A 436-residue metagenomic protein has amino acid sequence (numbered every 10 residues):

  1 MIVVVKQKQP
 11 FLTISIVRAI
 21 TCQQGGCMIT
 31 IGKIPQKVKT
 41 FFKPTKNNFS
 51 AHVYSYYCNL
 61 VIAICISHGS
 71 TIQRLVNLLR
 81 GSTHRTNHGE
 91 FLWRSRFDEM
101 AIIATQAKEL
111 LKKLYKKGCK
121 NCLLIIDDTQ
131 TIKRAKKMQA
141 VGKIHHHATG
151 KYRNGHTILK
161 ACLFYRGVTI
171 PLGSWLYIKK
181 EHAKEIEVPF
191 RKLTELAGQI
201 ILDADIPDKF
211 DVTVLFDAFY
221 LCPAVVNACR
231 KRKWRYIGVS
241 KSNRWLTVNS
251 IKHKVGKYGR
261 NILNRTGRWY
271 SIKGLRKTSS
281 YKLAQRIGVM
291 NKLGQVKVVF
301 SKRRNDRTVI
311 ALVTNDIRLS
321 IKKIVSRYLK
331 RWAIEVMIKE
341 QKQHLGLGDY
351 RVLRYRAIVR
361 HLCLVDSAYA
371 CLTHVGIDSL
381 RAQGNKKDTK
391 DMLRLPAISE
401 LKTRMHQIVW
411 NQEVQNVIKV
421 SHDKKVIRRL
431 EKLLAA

Functional and structural regions predicted by a protein language model:
T45-H52, S67-K136, V225, G256 (+2 more regions): Electropositive nucleic-acid engagement tracts
S55-I66: Short, amphipathic alpha-helical "recognition" segments used to contact nucleic acids or chromatin
V61-I62, L92-T169, I178, Y281-R286: Active-site-proximal, Lys/Arg-enriched surface segment that forms a nucleic-acid-binding/basic interface patch
L75, K120-R134, A161, T213-L221 (+4 more regions): Short, conserved catalytic/metal-binding motifs centered on acidic residues
T86-F91, A148-D211, Q295-A311, N315 (+1 more regions): Electropositive, glycine- and tryptophan-enriched low-complexity nucleic-acid-binding patches
Q130, S320-V352: Short amphipathic alpha-helical "interface-anchor" segments enriched in bulky aromatics
E181-V298, Q383-R394, I427, L434-A436: An internal, acidic/charged active-site-proximal segment that coordinates divalent cations and/or engages
L347-H406: Basic, amphipathic alpha-helical segments enriched in Lys/Arg and hydrophobic/aromatic residues
